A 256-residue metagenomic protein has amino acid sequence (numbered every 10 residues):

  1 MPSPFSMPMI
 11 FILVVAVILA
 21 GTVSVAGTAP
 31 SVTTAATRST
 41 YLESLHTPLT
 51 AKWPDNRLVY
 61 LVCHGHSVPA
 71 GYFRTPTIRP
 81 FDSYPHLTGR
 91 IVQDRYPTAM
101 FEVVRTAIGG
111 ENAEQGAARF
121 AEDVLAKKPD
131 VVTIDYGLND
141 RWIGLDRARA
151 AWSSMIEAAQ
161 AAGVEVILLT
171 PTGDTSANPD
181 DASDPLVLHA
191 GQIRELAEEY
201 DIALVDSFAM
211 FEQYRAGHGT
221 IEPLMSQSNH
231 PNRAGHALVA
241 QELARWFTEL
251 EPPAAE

Functional and structural regions predicted by a protein language model:
M9-T22: Bacterial N-terminal signal peptides
V23-S31: Signal peptide processing junction and immediate N-terminal pro/mature segment of secreted/exported proteins
T33-T106, R119-K128: Serine-esterase "nucleophile elbow" of acetyl-processing enzymes
H46, P85, G89, A117 (+6 more regions): Extracytoplasmic/secreted envelope proteins and their assembly/folding machinery, especially bacterial periplasmic
Y60-V62, A99-K127, N139-L168: Internal alpha/beta domain cores that form substrate/cofactor-binding pockets in large enzymes and binding proteins
V68, P76, R105-E111, T133-R141 (+1 more regions): Cell-envelope and extracellular/periplasmic
A70-R74, N112-E114, D140-I143, T175-P179: A short acidic, helix-capping loop that chelates divalent metal ions and anchors anionic groups
T172-E256: Catalytic His-Asp segment of secreted/periplasmic serine-dependent ester chemistry enzymes
